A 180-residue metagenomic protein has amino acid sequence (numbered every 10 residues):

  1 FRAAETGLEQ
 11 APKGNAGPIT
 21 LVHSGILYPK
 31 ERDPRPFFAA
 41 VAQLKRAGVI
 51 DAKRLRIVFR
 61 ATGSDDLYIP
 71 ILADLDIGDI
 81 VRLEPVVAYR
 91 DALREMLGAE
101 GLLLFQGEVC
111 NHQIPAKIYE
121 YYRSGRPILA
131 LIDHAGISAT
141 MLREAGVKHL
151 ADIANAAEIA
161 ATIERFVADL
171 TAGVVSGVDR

Functional and structural regions predicted by a protein language model:
F1-G17: Acidic anion/phosphate-binding donor-loop and adjacent secondary structure in glycosyltransferase catalytic cores
K13-E31, F38: Conserved donor-binding/catalytic core segment of Leloir-type glycosyltransferases
D33-D51: Short hydrophobic signal-anchor/transmembrane segments that target glycosyltransferases and glycosylation machinery
K45, V49-D91, L150: Nucleotide-activated donor-binding/catalytic signature segment of Leloir-type glycosyltransferases, i.e., the conserved
G78, M96-H112, V167: Acidic donor-binding loop of glycosyltransferase active sites
G101-L104, E120-I132: Short hydrophobic beta-strand element within catalytic cores of glycosyltransferases and related nucleotide-activated
D133-F166: Change "using UDP/GDP/dTDP sugars" to "using nucleotide sugars
A139, E164-R180: Conserved donor-nucleotide binding/catalytic region of nucleotide-linked donor-dependent transferases
